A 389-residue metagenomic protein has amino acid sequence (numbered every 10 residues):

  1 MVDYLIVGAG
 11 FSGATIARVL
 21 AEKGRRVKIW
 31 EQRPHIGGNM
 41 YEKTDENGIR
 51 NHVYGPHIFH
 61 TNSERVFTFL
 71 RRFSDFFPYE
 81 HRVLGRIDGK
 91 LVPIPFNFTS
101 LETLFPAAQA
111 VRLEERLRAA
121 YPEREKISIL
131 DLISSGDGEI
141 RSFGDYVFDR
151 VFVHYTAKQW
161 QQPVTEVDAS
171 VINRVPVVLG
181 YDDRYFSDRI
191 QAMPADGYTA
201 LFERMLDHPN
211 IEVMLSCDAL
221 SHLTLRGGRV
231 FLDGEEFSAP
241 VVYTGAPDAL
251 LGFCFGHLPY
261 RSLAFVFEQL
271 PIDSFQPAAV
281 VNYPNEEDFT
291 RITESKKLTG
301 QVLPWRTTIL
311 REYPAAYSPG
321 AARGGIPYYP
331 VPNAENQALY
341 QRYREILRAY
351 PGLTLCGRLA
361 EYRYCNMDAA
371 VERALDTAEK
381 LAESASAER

Functional and structural regions predicted by a protein language model:
V2-I29, A378: N-terminal Rossmann-like FAD-binding beta1-loop-alpha1 element of flavoenzymes
I6-V7, W30, E235-D248: Short hydrophobic core segments
R18, E22, E42, D207 (+3 more regions): Short, well-ordered alpha-helices that flank and scaffold nucleotide-derived cofactor binding pockets
A21-E46: Glycine-rich FAD pyrophosphate-binding loop
R26, R50, D75, N210-E212: Conserved beta-strand segments of alpha/beta enzyme cores
N47-A120: Dinucleotide-binding Rossmann-like beta1-alpha1 core, especially the glycine-rich loop that anchors the ADP
D88-V92, F98-A239: Active-site/ligand-binding neighborhood in enzyme catalytic cores
A239-P240, D248-A387: C-terminal segments that line or cap access tunnels to active or ligand-binding sites in enzymes and enzyme-associated
